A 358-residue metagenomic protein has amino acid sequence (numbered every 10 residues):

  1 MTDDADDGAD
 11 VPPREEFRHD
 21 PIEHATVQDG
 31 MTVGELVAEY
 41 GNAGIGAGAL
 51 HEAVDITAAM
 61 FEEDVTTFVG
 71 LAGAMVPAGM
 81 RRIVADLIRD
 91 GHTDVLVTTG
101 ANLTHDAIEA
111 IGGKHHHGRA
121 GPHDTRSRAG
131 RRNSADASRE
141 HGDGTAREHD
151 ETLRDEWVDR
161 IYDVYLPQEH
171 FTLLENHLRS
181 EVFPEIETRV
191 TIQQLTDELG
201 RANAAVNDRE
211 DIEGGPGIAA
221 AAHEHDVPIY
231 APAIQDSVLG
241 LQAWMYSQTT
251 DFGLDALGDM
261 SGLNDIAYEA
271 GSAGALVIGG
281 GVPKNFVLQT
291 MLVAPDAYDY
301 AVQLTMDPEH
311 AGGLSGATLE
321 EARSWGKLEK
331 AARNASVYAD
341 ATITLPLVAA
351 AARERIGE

Functional and structural regions predicted by a protein language model:
M1-V27, L36, A129-R139, E358: Haloarchaeal acidic low-complexity proteome signature biased toward cell-envelope/secretome components but also
T2-D3, F17, S272, V282-P283 (+1 more regions): C-terminal functional extensions of proteins
I22-D64: N-terminal, Lys/Arg-enriched amphipathic/low-complexity engagement segments that precede the first folded domain
T66-A74, L96-T98, A275-L276, V302-Q303: Short glycine-rich or small-residue beta-strand-to-loop segments that form or flank ligand, phosphate, metal/Fe-S
I83-R89, G113, M245-Q248, T290-D296 (+1 more regions): Short, solvent-exposed amphipathic alpha-helical segments in soluble enzyme and RNA/protein-processing domains
L87-L174: A generic, well-ordered mixed alpha/beta core segment in the N-terminal half of proteins
H149-V238: Ligand-binding beta-strand-loop-alpha-helix segment within the catalytic cores of soluble metabolic enzymes
P232-A275: Active-site rim loops that border cofactor/substrate pockets in soluble metabolic enzymes
